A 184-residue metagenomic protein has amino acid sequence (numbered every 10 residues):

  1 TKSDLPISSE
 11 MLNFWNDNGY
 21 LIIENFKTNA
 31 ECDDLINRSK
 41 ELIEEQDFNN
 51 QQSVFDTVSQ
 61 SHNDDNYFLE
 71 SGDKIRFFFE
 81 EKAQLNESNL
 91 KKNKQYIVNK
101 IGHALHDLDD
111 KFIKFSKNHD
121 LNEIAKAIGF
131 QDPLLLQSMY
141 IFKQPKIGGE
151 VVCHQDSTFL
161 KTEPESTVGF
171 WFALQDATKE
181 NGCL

Functional and structural regions predicted by a protein language model:
T1-D17, E24-C153: Non-heme Fe(II)-dependent double-stranded beta-helix
Y20-I22, W171: Short aromatic/hydrophobic contact patches that present stacked aromatics for nucleic-acid/ligand binding
L108, N122-K126, I147-L184: Catalytic core of non-heme Fe(II) oxygenases with the double-stranded beta-helix
